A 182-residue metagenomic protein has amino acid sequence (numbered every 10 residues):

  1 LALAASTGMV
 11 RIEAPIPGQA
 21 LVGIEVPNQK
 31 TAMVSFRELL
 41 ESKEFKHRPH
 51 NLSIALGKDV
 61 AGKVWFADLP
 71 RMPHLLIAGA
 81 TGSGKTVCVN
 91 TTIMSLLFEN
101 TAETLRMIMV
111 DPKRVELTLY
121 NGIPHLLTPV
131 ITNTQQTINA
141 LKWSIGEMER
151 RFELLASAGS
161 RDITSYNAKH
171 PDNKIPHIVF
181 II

Functional and structural regions predicted by a protein language model:
L1: Cytosolic ligand/metal-binding cores
A4, S95-L96: Conserved short hydrophobic interaction patches
S6-G8: Phosphate-interacting basic helix/loop segments used at nucleotide- and nucleic-acid interfaces
E13, A78: Residues at the beta-strand->loop junction immediately N-terminal to the Walker
P17-L75, C88, M94-S95, A102-M109 (+2 more regions): P-loop NTPase motor-domain active sites and their immediate coupling elements
T81-G82: The conserved Walker
K85: Conserved lysine of the Walker
L119-A140, S144: P-loop NTPase motor core
